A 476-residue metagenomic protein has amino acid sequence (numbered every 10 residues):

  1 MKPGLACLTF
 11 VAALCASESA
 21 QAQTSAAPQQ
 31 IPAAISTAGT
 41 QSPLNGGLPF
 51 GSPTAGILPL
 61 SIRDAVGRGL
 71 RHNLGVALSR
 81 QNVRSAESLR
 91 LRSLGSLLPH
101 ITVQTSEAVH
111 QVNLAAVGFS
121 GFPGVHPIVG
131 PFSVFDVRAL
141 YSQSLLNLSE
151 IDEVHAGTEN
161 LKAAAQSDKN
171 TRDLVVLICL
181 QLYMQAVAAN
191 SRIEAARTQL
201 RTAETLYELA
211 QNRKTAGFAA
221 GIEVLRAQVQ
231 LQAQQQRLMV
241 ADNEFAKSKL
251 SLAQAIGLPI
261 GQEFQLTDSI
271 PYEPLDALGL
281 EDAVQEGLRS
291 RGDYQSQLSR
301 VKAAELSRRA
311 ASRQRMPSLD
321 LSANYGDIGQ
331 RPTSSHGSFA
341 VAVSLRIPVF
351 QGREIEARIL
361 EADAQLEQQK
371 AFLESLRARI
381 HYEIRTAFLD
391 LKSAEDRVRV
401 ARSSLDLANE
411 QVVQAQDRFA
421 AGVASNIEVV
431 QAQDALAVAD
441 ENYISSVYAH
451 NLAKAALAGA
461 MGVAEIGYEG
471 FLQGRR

Functional and structural regions predicted by a protein language model:
K2-T9, L14, E18-A33, Q111 (+1 more regions): Acidic, low-complexity, intrinsically disordered peripheral segments
A22-S106, V112, S144, I260 (+6 more regions): Bacterial Sec-pathway N-terminal export signals of envelope proteins
G47-L58, Q104-Q143, L266-L280, R309 (+3 more regions): Small/polar, glycine/serine/threonine/aspartate-rich low-complexity segments that form flexible
S61, V134-D136, Q181, R226 (+3 more regions): Transmembrane beta-barrel architecture of outer-membrane proteins
A65, H72, S79, Q143 (+23 more regions): Amphipathic alpha-helical coiled-coil segments and their boundaries
G67-A77, R84-P99, P131, R138-A156 (+10 more regions): A glycine-/polar-enriched beta->alpha junction
G95, E204, A233-L258, A394 (+1 more regions): Short segments within alpha-helical structural elements
R172-E286, D390, A394, D417 (+1 more regions): Periplasmic alpha-helical coiled-coil/stalk elements that build and connect Gram-negative outer-membrane
